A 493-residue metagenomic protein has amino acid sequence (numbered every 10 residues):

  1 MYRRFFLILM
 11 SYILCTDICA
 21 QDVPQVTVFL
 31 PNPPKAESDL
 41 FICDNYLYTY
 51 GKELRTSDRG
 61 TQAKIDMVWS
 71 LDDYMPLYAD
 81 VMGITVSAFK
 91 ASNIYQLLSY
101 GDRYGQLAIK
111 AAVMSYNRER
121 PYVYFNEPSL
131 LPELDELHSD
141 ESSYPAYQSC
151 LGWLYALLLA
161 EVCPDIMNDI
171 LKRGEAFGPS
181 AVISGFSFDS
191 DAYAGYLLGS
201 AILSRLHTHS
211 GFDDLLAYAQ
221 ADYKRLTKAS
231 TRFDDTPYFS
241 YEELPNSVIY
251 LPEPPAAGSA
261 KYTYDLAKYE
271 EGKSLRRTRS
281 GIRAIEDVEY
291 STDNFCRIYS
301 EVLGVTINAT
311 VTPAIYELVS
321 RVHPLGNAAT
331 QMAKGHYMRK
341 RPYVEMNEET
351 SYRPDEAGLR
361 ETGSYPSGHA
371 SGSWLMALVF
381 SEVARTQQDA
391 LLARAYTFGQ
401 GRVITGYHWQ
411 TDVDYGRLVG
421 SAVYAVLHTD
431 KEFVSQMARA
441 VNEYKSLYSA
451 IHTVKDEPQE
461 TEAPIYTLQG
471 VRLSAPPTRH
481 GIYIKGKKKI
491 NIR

Functional and structural regions predicted by a protein language model:
R4-L14: Sec-dependent N-terminal signal peptides
C15-A20: Sec/Tat signal peptide C-region and signal peptidase I cleavage site
Q21-S184, R205-L215, A221-T405, L418 (+2 more regions): Hydrophobic alpha-helical bundle signature of multipass membrane enzymes
S187-A194, G406-R417: Short acidic/histidine-rich active-site segments
S200-I202, S421: Catalytic phosphate/nucleotide-handling subdomain of diverse soluble enzymes
A333, L468-V471: Short, glycine-anchored, charge-dense loop/turn motifs used at functional sites
Y448-Q469: Residue-level detector of functionally pivotal "anchor" positions at catalytic/ligand-binding pockets or at interdomain
I482-R493: C-terminal tail/sorting-segment detector
